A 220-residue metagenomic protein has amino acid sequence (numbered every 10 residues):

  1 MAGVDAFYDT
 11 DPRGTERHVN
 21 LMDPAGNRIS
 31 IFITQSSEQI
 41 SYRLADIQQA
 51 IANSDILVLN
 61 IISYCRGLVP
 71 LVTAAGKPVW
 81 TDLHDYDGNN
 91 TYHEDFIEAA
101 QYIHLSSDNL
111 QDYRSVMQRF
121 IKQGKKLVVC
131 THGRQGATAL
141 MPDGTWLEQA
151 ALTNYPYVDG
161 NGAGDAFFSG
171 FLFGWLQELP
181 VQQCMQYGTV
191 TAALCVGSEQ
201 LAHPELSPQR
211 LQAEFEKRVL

Functional and structural regions predicted by a protein language model:
M1-R17, Q209-V219: Substrate-binding N-lobe of the ribokinase-like
V4-D9, N20-L147: Ribokinase/PfkB-type carbohydrate-kinase core domain
P12-T15, E38-Q39, Q111, N154-Y157: A short acidic, often aromatic-flanked loop/helix-cap motif at beta-alpha or helix-coil junctions that lines enzyme
Q118-L220: Conserved phosphate-binding/catalytic region of the ribokinase-like
